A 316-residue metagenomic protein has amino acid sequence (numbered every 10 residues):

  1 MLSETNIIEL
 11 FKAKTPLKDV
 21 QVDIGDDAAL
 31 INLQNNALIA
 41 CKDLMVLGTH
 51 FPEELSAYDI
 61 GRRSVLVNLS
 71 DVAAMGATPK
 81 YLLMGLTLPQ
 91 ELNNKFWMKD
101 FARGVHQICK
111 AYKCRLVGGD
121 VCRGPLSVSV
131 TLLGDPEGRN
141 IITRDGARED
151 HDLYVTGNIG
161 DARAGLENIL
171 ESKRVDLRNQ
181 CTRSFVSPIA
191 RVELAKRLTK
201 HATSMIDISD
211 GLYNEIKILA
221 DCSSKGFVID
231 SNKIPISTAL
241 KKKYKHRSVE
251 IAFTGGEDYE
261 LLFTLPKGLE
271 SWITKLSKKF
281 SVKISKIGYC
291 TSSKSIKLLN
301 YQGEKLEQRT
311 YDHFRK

Functional and structural regions predicted by a protein language model:
M1-A13, Q90-R115, R123-L126, L133 (+2 more regions): Glycine-/charge-enriched secondary-structure boundary and capping motifs
M1-S56, M75, M84, I108: Extreme N-terminal cap/leader segments of soluble proteins
V20-V22, E53-L69, E91-R103: Glycine-rich anion/phosphate-binding loops
L30, N68, G76, L116 (+4 more regions): Residue-level signal for inorganic ion chemistry
N35-L38, M45, T78-E167, Y289: Glycine-rich anion-binding loops of enzyme active sites
S64-M75, C109-K110: A short, N-terminal amphipathic alpha-helix
H151-G157, S187-L212: Internal active-site segments that recognize and position negatively charged phosphoryl groups and nucleotide moieties
N168-I189: A short, charged helix-loop
